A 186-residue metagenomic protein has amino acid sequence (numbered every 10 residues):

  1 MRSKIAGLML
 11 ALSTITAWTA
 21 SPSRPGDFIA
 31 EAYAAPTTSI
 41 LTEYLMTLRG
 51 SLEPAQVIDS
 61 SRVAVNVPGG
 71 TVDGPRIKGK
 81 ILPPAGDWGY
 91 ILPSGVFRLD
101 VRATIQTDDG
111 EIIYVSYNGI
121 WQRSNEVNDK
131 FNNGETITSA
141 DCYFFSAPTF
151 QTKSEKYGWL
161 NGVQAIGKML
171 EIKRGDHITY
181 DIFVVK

Functional and structural regions predicted by a protein language model:
M1-K4: Positively charged n-region of N-terminal signal peptides that target proteins for export
G7-A17: Bacterial N-terminal signal peptides
A17-P25: Bacterial Sec-dependent signal peptides at the C-terminal "C-region" and cleavage site
R24-K186: Beta-strand-enriched cores of mature, soluble protein domains
